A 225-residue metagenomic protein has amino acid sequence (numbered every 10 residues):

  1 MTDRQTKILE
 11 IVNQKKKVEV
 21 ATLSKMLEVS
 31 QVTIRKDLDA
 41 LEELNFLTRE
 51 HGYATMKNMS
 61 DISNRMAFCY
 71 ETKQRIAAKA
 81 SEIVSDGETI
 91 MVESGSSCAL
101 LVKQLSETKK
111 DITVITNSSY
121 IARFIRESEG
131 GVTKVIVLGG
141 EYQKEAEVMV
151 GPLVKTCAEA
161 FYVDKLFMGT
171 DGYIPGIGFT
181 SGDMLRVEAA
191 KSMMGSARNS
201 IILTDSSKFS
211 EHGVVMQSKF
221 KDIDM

Functional and structural regions predicted by a protein language model:
T2-K17, A21, M26-L27, V32-S94 (+2 more regions): HTH-adjacent hinge/linker in prokaryotic transcriptional regulators
L9-V12, E19-L23, E28, E43 (+2 more regions): Conserved phosphate- and dinucleotide-binding cores of soluble alpha/beta proteins, encompassing both enzyme active
K57-M59, G95, L138, T170-D171: Generic beta-structure capping elements
A78-S81, S85, A99, K103 (+3 more regions): Amphipathic, non-transmembrane alpha-helical secondary structure
G95-C98, S207-F209: Short beta->alpha connector loops
S97, I115, V132-K134: Conserved N-terminal glycine/acidic-rich loop preference
N117-Y120: Active-site catalytic microenvironments in core metabolic enzymes, especially phosphate/sugar-handling
